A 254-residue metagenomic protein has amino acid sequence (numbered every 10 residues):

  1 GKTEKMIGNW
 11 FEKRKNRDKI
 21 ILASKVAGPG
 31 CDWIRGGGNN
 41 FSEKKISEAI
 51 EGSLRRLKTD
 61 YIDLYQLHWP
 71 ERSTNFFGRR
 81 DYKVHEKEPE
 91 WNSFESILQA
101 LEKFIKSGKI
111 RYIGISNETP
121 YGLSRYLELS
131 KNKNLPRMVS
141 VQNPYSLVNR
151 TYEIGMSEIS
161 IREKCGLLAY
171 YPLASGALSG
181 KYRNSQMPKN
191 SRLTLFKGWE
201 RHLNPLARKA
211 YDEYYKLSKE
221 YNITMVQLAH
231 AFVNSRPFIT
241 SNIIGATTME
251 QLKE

Functional and structural regions predicted by a protein language model:
G1-V26, K44, D60, A100 (+1 more regions): N-terminal binding-site loop/beta-alpha segment at the start of enzyme catalytic domains that lines or forms
G8, E12, S47, E51-L54 (+3 more regions): Solvent-exposed, non-membrane alpha-helical residues enriched in polar/charged side chains
I21-K25, D63-L67, L167-P172: Non-cysteine beta-strand/loop elements that form the S-adenosyl-L-methionine
G30-R35, S73-N75: A short acidic, helix-capping loop that chelates divalent metal ions and anchors anionic groups
D32-S47, V84-N92: Active-site mouth loops of central-metabolism enzymes
F41-L57, F94-Q99, L123-E128: Short, acidic/polar
L54-R80: Active-site groove signature of glycoside hydrolases
P70-E254: Beta/alpha (TIM)-barrel catalytic core signal, keyed to glycine-rich beta->alpha loops juxtaposed to Asp/Glu that bind
